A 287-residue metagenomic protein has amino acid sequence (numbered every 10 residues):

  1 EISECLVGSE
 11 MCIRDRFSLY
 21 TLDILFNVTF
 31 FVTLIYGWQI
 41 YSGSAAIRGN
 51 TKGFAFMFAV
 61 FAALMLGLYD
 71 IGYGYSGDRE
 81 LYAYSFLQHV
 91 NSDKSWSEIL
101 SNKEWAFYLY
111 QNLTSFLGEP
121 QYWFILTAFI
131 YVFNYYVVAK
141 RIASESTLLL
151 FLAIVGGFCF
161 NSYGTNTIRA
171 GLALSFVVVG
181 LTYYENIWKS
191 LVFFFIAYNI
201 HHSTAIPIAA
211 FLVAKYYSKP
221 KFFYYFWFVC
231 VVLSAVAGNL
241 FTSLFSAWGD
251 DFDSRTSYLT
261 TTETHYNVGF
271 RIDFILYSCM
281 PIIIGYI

Functional and structural regions predicted by a protein language model:
E1-I13: Short, small-residue-biased leader/transition segments that mark boundaries at the very start of proteins
G49, A139-G157: Transmembrane-helix signature of polytopic, membrane-embedded enzymes that assemble or transfer cell-envelope glycans
Y75, E80-A83, F211-I287: Alpha-helical transmembrane segments and terminal signal-anchor/GPI-anchor hydrophobic tails, characterized by long
R79-N91, W96-G118: Short hydrophobic/aromatic helix or loop-helix immediately within or flanking a transmembrane segment in polytopic
W105, F116-Y131: Loop-to-helix entry region of an early transmembrane alpha helix in multi-pass inner-membrane enzymes
L126-I142: Transmembrane-helix motifs of polytopic, lipid-linked glycan transferases
G171, V177-K189: Membrane-interface transmembrane helices that cradle and orient dolichyl/undecaprenyl
K189-V213: Membrane-interface alpha helices of multi-pass inner-membrane proteins
